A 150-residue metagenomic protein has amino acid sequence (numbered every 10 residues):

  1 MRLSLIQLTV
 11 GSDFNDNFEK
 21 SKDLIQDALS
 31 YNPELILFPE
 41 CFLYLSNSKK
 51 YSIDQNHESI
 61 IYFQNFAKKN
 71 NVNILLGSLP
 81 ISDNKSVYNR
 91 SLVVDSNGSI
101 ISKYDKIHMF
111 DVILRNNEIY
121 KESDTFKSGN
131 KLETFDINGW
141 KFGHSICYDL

Functional and structural regions predicted by a protein language model:
M1-L5: Extreme N-terminal starter segment of soluble prokaryotic enzymes
I6-Q7, L45: A short, mixed-charge helix-start or loop-turn motif at secondary-structure junctions
Q7-D13: Short polar catalytic/cofactor-binding loops
T9, P39, F110: Conserved residues at the C-terminal ends of beta-strands
F14, I25-N97, K103: Cys-nucleophile CN-hydrolase/nitrilase-fold catalytic domain and related Cys-dependent amidase chemistry that acts on
N17: Substrate/cofactor-recognition hotspot
K20-L24: Conserved N-terminal beta1-alpha1 strand-loop-helix module at the mouth
S82-L150: Active-site catalytic loop in hydrolytic enzyme cores
